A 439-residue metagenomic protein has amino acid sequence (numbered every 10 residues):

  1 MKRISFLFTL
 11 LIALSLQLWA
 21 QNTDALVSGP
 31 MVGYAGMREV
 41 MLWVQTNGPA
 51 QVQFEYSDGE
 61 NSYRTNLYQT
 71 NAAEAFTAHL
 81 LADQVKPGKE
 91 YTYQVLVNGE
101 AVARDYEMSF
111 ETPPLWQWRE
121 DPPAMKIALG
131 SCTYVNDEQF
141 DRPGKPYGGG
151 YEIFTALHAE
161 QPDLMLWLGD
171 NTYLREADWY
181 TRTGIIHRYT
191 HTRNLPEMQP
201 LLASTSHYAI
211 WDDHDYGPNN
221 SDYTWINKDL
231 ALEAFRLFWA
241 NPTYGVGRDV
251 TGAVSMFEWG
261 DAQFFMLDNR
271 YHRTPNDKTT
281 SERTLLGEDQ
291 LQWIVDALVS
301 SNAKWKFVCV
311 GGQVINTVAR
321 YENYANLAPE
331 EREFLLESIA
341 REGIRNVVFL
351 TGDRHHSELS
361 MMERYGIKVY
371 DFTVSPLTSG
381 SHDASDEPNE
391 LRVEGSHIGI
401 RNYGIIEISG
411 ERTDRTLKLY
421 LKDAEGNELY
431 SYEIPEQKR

Functional and structural regions predicted by a protein language model:
M1-A25: Bacterial Sec-dependent N-terminal signal peptides
Q21-R439: Metal-dependent phosphoester/phosphodiester hydrolase catalytic core
